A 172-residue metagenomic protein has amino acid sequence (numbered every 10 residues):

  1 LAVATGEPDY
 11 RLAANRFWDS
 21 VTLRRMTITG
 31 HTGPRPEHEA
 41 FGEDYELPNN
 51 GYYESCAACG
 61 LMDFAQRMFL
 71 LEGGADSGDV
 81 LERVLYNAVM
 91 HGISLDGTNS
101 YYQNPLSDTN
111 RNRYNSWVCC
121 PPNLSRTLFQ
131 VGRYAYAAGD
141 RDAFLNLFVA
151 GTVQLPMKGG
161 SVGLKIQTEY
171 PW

Functional and structural regions predicted by a protein language model:
L1-W172: Glycan-recognition and catalytic cores of secretory/periplasmic carbohydrate-active enzymes
